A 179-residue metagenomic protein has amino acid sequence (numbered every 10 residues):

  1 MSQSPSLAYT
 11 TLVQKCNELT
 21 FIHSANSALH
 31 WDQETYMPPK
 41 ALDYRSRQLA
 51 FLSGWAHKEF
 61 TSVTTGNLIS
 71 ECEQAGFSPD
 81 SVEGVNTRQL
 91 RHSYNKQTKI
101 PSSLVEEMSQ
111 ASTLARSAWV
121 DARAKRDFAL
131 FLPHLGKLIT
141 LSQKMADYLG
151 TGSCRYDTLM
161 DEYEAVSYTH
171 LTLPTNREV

Functional and structural regions predicted by a protein language model:
S2-A165: A well-structured
T169-T175: Conserved small/polar residues in nucleotide/adenosyl-binding loops
